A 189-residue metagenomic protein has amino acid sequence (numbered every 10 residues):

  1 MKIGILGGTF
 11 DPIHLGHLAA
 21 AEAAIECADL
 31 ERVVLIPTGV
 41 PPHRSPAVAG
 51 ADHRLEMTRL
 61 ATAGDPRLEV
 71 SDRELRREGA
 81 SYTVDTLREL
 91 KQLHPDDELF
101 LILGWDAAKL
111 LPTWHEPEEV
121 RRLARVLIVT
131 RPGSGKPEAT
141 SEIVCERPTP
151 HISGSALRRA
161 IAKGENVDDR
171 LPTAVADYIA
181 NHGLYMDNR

Functional and structural regions predicted by a protein language model:
M1-R189: Nucleotidyltransferase catalytic core that binds NTPs
